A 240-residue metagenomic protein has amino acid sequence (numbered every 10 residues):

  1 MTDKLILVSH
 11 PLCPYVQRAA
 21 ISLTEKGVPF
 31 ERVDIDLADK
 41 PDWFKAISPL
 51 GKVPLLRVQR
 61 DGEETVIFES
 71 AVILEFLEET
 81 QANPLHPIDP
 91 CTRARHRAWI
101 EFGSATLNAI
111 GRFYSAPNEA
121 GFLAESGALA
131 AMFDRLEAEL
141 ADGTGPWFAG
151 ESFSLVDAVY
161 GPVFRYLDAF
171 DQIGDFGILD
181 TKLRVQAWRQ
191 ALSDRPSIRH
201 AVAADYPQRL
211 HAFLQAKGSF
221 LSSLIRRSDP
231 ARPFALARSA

Functional and structural regions predicted by a protein language model:
M1-F148, K217-L221, I225-A240: GST-like domain detector, emphasizing the conserved glutathione-binding G-site in the N-terminal thioredoxin-like
K26, I47, G143, F170-F176 (+1 more regions): Residues at alpha-helix termini
V72, P90-C91, S152-F153, R184 (+3 more regions): Short capping/connector residues at structural and topological boundaries
I88-P90, A120-G127, I173-W188: Short alpha-helical "patches" and their helix-cap loops
S104, S154, Y206-L214, R238-S239: Juxtamembrane/interfacial segments around transmembrane helices
F148-G174, T181-A187, L192: GST superfamily/GST-like fold recognition
F176-Q215: A contiguous, mid-protein "functional segment" used to position or interact with cofactors/ions or partner subunits
